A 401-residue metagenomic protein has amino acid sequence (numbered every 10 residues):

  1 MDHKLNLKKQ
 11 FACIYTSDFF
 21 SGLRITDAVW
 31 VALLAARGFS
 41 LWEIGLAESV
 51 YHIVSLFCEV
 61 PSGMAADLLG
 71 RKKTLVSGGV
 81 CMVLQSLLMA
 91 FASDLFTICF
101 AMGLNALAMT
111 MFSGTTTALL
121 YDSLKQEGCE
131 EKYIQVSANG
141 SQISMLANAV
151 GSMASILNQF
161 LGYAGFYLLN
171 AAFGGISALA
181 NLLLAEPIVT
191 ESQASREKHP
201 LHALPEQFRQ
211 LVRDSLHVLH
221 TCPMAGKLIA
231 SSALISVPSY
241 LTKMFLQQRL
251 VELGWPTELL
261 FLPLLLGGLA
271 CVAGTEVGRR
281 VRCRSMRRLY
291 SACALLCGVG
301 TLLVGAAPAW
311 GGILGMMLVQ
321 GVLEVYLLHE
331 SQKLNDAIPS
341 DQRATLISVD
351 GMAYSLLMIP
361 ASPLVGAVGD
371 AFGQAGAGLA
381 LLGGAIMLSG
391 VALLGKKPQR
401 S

Functional and structural regions predicted by a protein language model:
M1-K8, E186-I229: Juxtamembrane intracellular "pre-TM" segments in multi-pass secondary transporters
D2-F57, C222-L265: Helix-loop boundary and gating motifs at the non-cytosolic
F19, Q85, F96-F112, G311-Y326: Hydrophobic core of transmembrane alpha-helices in multi-pass small-molecule transporters, especially MFS/SLC-type
E48, K72, Y163, M244-S401: C-terminal transmembrane bundle of multi-pass solute transporters/carriers
L56-S93: Conserved MFS/SLC helix-loop-helix module at the cytosolic interface between two early adjacent transmembrane helices
V80-D94, I98, L295-P308: C-terminal ends and interior cores of transmembrane alpha-helices in multi-pass membrane transporters/permeases
G103-M145: Cytoplasmic helix-loop-helix junction between adjacent transmembrane helices in 12-TM secondary transporters
N170-H199, L394-S401: Helix-loop junctions on the cytosolic side of multi-pass membrane transporters, especially the intracellular loop
